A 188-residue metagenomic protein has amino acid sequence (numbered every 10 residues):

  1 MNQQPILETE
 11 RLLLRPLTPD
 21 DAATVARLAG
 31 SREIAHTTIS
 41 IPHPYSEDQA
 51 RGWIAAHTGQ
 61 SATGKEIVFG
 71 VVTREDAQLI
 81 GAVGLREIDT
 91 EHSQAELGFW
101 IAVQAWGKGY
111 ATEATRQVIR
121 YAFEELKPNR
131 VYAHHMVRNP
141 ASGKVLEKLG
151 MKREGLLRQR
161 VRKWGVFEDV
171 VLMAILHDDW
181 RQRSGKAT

Functional and structural regions predicted by a protein language model:
M1-E33, V68, V72-T188: Acyl-donor (CoA/ACP) binding surface of acyl/acetyltransferases
E10, T37, T63-G64: Structured helix-beta-strand junction loops
E33-A56, I67-F69: Conserved GNAT-fold acetyl-CoA-binding loop/helix
I39-S46, Q60, T90, H135 (+1 more regions): Alpha-helix initiation/capping motif
A56-H57, Y121: A generic secondary-structure signal
H57-T58, G107: Short helix-to-loop capping/linker segments positioned immediately adjacent to catalytic or ligand/cofactor-binding
G59-K65, M151: Short loop/turn motifs at secondary-structure junctions and domain boundaries
